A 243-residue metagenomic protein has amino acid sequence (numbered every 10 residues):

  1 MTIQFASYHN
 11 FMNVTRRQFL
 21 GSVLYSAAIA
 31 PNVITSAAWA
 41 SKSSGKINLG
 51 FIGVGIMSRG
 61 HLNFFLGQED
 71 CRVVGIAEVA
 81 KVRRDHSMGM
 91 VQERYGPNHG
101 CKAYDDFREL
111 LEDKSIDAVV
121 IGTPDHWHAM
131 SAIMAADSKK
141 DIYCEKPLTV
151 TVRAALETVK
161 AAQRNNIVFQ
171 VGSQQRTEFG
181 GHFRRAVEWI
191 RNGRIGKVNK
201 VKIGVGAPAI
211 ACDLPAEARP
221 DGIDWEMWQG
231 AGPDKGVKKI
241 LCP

Functional and structural regions predicted by a protein language model:
I3-C144, R153-V168, Q175: N-terminal glycine-/serine-/threonine-rich beta1-alpha1-beta2 phosphate-ribose binding loop of Rossmann-like
I29, A207, D234-K235: Active-site/binding-pocket entry motifs
S41, E112-D113, N192-R194, V237: Surface-exposed acidic, glycine-flexible loop patches that form ligand/cofactor-binding and adhesion interfaces
G75-A77, V120, N199-K202, Q229: Residues embedded in well-ordered beta-strands within globular domains across many folds
M90, W189, A231: Residues that form generic nucleotide/phosphate-binding pockets
D141, T149-M227: A contiguous active-site-proximal alpha/beta segment in oxidoreductase catalytic domains
D221-P243: Glycine-rich, aromatic-lined ligand/substrate-binding cores of catalytic and carbohydrate-binding domains
